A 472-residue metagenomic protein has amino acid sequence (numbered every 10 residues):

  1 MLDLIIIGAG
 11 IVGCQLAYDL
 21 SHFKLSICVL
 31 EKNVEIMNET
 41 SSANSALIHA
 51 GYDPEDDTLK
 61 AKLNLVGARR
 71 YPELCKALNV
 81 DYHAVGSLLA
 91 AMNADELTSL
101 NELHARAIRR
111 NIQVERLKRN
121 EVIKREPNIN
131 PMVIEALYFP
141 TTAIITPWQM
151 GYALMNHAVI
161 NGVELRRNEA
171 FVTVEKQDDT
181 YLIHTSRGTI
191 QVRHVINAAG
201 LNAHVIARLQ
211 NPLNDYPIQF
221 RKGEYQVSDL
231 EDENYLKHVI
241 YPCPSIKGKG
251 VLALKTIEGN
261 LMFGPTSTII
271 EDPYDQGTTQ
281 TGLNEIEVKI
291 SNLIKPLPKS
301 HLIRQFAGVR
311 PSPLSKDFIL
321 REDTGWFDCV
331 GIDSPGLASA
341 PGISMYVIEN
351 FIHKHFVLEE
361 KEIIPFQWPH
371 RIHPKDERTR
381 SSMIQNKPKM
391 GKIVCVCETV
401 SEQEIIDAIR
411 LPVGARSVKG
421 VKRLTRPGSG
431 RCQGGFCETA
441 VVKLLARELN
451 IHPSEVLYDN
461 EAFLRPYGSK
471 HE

Functional and structural regions predicted by a protein language model:
L2-V29: N-terminal Rossmann-like FAD-binding beta1-loop-alpha1 element of flavoenzymes
Q15, V174-D179, T185-G264, T268-G277 (+2 more regions): Flavin-dependent oxidoreductases
S21-A43: Glycine-rich FAD pyrophosphate-binding loop
A46-R125, G250-V251: Dinucleotide-binding Rossmann-like beta1-alpha1 core, especially the glycine-rich loop that anchors the ADP
E55, K62-L65, A90-S99, L137-N156 (+3 more regions): Short beta-strand to alpha-helix junction loop
L137-H194: Helical element adjacent to the flavin cofactor pocket in flavoenzyme catalytic cores
A153, G248, I257-E258, I269 (+4 more regions): C-terminal catalytic lobe of FAD-dependent flavoproteins
G391-I405, R423-K443: Local cysteine-cluster metal-coordination motifs and their immediate loop/turn environment, predominantly Fe-S cluster
